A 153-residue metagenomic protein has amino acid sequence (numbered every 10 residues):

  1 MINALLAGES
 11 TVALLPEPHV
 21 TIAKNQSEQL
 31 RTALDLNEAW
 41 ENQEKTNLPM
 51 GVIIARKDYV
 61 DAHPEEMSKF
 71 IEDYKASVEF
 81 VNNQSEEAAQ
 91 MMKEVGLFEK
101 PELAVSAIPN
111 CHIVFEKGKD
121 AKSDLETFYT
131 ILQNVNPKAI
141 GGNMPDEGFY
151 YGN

Functional and structural regions predicted by a protein language model:
I2-M91: Pocket-lining segment of extracytoplasmic ligand-binding domains
P18, L36, V105, A121 (+1 more regions): Residue-level "edge-of-site" marker
T21-I22, F98, G148-F149: Short secondary-structure capping/turn micro-motifs that flank functional sites
K24, K45, V105, G141-N143: A generic structural signal for short, solvent-exposed coil/turn residues that cap or connect secondary-structure
A55, D61-A62, N110, F115-K117 (+3 more regions): Generic structural "secondary-structure junction" signal
V60-V135: Secondary-structure end/capping motifs
E126-N153: Conserved C-terminal helix/tail region of periplasmic/extracytoplasmic solute-binding proteins
